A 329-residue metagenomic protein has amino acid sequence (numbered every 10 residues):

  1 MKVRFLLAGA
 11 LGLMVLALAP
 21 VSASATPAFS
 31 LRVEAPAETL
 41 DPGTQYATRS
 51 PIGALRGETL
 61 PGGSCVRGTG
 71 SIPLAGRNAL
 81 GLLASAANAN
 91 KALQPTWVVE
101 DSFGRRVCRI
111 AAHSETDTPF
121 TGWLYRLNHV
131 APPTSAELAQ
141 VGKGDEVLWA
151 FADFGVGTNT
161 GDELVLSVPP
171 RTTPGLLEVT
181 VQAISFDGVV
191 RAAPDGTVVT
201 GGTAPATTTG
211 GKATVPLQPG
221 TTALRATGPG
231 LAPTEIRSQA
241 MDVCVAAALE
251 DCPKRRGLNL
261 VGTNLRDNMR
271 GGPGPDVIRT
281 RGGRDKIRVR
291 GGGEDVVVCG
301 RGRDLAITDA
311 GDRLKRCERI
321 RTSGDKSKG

Functional and structural regions predicted by a protein language model:
M1-F5: Positively charged n-region of N-terminal signal peptides that target proteins for export
A8-L18: Bacterial N-terminal signal peptides
V21-A248: Ubiquitin-like/PB1-type beta-grasp interaction modules and other compact soluble beta-rich domains
S24, A240-V261, R321-K328: Low-complexity, Pro/Thr/Ser/Gly/Ala-rich linker/spacer regions in secreted, extracellular modular proteins
C252-K254, V261-N264, G271, R279-G282 (+3 more regions): Glycine-centered beta-turn/loop sites at beta-strand termini
G293-K328: Leucine-rich solenoid repeat scaffolds
